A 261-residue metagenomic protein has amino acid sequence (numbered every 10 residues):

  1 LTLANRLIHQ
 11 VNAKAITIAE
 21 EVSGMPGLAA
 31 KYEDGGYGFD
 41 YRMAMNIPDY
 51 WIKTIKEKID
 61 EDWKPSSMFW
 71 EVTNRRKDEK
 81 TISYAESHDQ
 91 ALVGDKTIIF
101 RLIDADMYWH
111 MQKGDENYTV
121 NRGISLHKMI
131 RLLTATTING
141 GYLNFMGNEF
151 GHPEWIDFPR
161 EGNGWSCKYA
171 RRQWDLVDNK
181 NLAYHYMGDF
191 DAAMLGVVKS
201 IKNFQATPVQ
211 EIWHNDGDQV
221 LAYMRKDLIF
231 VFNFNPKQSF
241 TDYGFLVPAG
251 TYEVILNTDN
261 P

Functional and structural regions predicted by a protein language model:
T2-E161, C167, K199, Q205-K226 (+2 more regions): Conserved alpha/beta catalytic core and glycan-binding cleft of carbohydrate-active enzymes
I18, I124, I130, Y186-A193 (+1 more regions): Extended, well-ordered alpha-helical scaffold segments
Y169, M194, G244-P261: C-terminal accessory region downstream of the catalytic core in glycan-modifying enzymes
Y169-K202: Catalytic cores of secreted or luminal carbohydrate-active enzymes
